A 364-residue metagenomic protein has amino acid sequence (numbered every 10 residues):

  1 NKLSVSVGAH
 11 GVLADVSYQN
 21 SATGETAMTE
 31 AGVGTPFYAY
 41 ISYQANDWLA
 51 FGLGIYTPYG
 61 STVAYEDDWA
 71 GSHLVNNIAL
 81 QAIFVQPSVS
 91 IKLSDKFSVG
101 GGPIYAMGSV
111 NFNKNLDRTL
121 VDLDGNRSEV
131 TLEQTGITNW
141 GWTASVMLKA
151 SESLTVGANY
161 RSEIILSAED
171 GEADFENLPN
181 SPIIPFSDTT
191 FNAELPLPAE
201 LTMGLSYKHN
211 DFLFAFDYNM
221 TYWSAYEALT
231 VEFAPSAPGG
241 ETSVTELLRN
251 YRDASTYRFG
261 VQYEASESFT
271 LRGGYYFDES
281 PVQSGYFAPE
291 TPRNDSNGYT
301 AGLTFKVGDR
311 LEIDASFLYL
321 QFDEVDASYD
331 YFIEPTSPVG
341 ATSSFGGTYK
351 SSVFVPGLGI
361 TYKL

Functional and structural regions predicted by a protein language model:
N1-D15: Transmembrane beta-strand segments of Gram-negative outer membrane beta-barrel proteins
L13-A14, Y18-M28, G34-L364: Outer-membrane beta-barrel porins/channels
